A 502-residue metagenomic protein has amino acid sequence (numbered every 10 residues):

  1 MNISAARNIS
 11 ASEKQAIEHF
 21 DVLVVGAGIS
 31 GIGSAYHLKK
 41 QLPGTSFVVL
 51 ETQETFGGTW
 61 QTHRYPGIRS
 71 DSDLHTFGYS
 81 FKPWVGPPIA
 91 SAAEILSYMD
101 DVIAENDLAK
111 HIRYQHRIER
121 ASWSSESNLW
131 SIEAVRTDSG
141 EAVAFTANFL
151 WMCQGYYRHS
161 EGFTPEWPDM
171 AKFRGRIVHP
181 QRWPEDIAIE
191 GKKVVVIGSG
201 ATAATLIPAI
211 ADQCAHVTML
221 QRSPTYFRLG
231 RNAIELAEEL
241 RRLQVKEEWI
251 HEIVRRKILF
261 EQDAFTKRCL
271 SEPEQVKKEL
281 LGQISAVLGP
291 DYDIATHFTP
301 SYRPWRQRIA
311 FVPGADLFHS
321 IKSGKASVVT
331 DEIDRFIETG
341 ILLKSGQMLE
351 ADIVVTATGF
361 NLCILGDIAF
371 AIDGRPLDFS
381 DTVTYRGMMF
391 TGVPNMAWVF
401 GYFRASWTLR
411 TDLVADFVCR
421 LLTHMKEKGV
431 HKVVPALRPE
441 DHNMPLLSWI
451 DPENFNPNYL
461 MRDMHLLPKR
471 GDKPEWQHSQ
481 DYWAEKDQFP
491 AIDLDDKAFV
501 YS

Functional and structural regions predicted by a protein language model:
N2-A27, G33-E54, T59, S91-K193 (+5 more regions): Flavin (primarily FAD) cofactor-binding/catalytic cores of flavoenzymes
G57-D101, P224-S285, D291: Glycine-rich active-site loop/strand segments that organize a redox cofactor
D71-D73, I364, F390, E453: A short, structural micro-pattern
F77-W84, E261-Q262, F298-Y302, N395-F400 (+1 more regions): Short glycine/proline-rich turn/loop motifs
Q115, A233, V430-H431: Sparse recognition of residues in long alpha-helices and their boundaries
A204-T205: Short glycine/serine/threonine-rich phosphate/pyrophosphate-binding segments that cradle anionic phosphate groups
Y226-L229, V383, N395-S502: C-terminal, flexible cofactor-proximal segment of oxidoreductases
A237-E239, V245, V312-P313, L349 (+1 more regions): Short alpha-helix boundary/capping motifs
